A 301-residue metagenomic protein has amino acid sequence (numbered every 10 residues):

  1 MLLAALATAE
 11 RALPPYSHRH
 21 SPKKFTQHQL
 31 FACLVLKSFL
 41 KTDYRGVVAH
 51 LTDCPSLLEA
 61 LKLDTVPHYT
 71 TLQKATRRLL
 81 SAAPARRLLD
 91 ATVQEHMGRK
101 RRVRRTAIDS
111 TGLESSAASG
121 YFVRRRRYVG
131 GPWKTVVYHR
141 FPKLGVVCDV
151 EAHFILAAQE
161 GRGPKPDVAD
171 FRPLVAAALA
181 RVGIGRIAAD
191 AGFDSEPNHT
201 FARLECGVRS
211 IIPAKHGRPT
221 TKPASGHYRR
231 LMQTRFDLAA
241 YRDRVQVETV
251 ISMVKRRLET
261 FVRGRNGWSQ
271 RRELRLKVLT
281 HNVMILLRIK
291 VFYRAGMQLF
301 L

Functional and structural regions predicted by a protein language model:
M1-L40: Basic, short loop/linker segments at the boundary and entry of helix-turn-helix/winged-helix-like folds
P22, H28, F39, L72-C206: Polybasic low-complexity intrinsically disordered regions
T26, E59-H68: Trp/Phe/Arg-rich N-terminal binding region typifying the photolyase-homology
R45-L61: DNA-recognition alpha helix
A191-V262: Helix-centered, glycine/charged polyanion-binding patches within enzymatic domains that contact phosphate-containing
Q233-L301: Basic, amphipathic alpha-helical segments enriched in Lys/Arg and hydrophobic/aromatic residues
